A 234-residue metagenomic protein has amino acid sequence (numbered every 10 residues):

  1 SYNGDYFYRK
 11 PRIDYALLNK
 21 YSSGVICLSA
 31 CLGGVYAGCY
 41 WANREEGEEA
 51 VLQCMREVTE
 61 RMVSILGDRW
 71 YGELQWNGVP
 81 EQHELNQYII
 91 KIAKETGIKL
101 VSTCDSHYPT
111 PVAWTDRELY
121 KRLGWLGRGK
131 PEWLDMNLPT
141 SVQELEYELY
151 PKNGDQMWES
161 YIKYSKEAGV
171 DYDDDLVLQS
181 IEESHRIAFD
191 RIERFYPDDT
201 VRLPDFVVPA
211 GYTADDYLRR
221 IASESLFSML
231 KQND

Functional and structural regions predicted by a protein language model:
S1-D234: Phosphodiester-processing cores and adjacent nucleic acid-binding clamps
